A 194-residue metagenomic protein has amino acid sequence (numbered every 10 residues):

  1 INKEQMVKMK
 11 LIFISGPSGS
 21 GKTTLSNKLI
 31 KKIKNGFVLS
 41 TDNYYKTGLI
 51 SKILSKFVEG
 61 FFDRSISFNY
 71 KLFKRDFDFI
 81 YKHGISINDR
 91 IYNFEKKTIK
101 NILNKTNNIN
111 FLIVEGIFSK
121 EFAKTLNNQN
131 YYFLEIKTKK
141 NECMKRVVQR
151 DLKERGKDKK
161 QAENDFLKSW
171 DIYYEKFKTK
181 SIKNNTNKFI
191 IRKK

Functional and structural regions predicted by a protein language model:
I14: Hydrophobic anchor at the beta1->P-loop junction of P-loop NTPases
S18: The conserved Walker
K22: Conserved lysine of the Walker
L25: Hydrophobic positions on the alpha1 helix immediately C-terminal to the Walker A/P-loop
N35-I50: Short beta-strand-centered segment that lines the nucleotide-binding/catalytic pocket of NTP-utilizing
F37, S51-K96: Conserved nucleotide-sensing/catalytic segment adjacent to the nucleotide-binding pocket in NTP-handling enzymes
I99-E154: ATP-dependent NMP and nucleoside kinases share a basic, alpha-helical "lid"
K153-K194: Small-molecule kinase domains that catalyze NTP-dependent phosphoryl transfer to phosphate-bearing small molecules
